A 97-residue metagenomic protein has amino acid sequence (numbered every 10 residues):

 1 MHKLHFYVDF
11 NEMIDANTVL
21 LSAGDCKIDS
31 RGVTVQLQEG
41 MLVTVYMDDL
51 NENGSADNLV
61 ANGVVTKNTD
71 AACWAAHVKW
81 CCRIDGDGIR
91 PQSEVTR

Functional and structural regions predicted by a protein language model:
H2, V60-N62, K67-R97: Glycine- and charge-enriched low-complexity intrinsically disordered segments
H5-D25: Short, basic/aromatic beta-hairpin or loop at an interaction surface
R31-V33: Short, conserved secondary-structure segments in the cores of folded domains
L37-Q38: Short, well-ordered loop/turn sites that connect or cap secondary structure elements
M47-N53: Short, charged beta-turn/beta-strand-edge "cap" motif at the junction between a beta-strand and an adjacent loop
